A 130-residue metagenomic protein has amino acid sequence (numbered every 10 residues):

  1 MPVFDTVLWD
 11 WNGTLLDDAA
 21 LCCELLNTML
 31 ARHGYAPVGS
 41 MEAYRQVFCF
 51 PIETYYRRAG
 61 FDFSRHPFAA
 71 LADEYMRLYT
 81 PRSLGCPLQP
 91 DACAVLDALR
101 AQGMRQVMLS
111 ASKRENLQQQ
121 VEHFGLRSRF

Functional and structural regions predicted by a protein language model:
P2-C93, Q102: N-terminal helical cap/lid subdomain that shapes the substrate entry/recognition surface in HAD-like hydrolases
A92-F124: Substrate-recognition element of Asp-dependent hydrolases with the DxDx(T/V) motif
G125-F130: Structural recognition of alpha->loop->beta junctions
